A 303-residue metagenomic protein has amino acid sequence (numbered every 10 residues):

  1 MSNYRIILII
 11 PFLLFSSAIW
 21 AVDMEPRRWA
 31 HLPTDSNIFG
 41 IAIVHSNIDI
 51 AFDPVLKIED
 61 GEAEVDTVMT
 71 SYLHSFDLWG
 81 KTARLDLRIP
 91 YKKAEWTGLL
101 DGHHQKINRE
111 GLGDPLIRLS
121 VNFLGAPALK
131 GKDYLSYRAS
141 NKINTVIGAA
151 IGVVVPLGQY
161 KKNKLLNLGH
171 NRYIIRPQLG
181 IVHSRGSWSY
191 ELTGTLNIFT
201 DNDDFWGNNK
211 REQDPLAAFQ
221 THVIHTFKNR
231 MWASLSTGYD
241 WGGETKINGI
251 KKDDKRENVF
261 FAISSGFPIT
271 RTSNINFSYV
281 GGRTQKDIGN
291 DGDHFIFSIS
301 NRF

Functional and structural regions predicted by a protein language model:
D35, E62-T70, K81, K106 (+6 more regions): Residues that define the transmembrane beta-barrel architecture of outer-membrane proteins
N37-F39, A83-L87, I117, T145-I151 (+5 more regions): Transmembrane beta-strands of outer-membrane beta-barrel proteins
I41-I43, T70-H74, I117-F123, I151 (+5 more regions): Residues on the lipid-exposed face of transmembrane beta-strands in outer-membrane beta-barrel proteins
A42-S46, R88-K92, N122, G152-P156 (+5 more regions): Outer-membrane beta-barrel pore domains and translocons
S46-T67, Q105, K162-G169: Surface-exposed strand-loop-strand hairpins of Gram-negative outer-membrane beta-barrel proteins
D49-I50, G80-A83, A126-L129, S187-Y190 (+2 more regions): Repeated loop/turn-to-beta-strand initiation elements of outer-membrane beta-barrel proteins
K93-E212: Outer-membrane pore/translocation modules
D203-F303: Outer membrane beta-barrel transmembrane domains
